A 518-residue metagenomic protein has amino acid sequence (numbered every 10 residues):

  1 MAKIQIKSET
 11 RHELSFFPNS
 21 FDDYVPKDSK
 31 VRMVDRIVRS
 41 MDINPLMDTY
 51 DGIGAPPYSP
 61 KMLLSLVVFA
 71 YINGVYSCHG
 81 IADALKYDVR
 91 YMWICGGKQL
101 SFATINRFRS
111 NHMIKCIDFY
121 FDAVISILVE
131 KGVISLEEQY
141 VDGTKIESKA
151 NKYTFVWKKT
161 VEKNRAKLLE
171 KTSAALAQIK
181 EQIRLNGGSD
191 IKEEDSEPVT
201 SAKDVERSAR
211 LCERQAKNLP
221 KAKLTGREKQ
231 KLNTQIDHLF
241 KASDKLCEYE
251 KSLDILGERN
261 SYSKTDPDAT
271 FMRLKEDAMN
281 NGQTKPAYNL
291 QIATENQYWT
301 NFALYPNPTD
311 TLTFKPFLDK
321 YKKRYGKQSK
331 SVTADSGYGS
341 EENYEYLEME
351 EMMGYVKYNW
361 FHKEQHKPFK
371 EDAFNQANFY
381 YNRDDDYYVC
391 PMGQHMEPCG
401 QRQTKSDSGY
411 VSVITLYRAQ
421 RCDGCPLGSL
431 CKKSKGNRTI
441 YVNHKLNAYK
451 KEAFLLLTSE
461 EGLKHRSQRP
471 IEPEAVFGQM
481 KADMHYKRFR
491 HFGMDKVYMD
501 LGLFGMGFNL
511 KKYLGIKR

Functional and structural regions predicted by a protein language model:
M1-R32: Hydrophobic alpha-helical membrane-insertion signals
Q5, Y50-G54, E461-K464: A ubiquitous short alpha-helical element
S8, V67, G74-Y87, K98-R518: Anion-binding and metal-coordination hotspots
S15-N19, N44-I53, K61-Y71, V89 (+1 more regions): Glycine-/proline-rich flexible loop or hinge segments
S20, D28-S29, S59, D266 (+1 more regions): Secondary-structure junction/capping motif
V25-V68, H444: Basic, short loop/linker segments at the boundary and entry of helix-turn-helix/winged-helix-like folds
Y91-G96: Secretory-pathway/luminal and periplasmic proteins that interact with or process carbohydrate-rich
